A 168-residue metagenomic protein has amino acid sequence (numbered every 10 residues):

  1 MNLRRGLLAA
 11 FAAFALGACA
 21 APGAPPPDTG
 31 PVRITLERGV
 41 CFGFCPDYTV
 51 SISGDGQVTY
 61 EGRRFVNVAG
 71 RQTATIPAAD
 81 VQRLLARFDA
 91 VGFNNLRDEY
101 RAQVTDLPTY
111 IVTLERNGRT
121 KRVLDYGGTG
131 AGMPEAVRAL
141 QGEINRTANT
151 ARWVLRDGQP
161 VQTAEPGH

Functional and structural regions predicted by a protein language model:
M1-G17: Sec-dependent bacterial lipoprotein signal peptides
N2-R4, A20-F42, Y48, V66 (+2 more regions): Short, well-ordered, aromatic-rich surface patches in folded extracellular/luminal domains
A9, T29, C45, S53 (+1 more regions): Short, solvent-exposed coil/turn segments
G54-V58: Structural signal for glycine-centered tight turns and loop->strand junctions in beta-sheet-rich domains
T59-N95: A short-motif feature that recognizes glycine-rich, charge-decorated loops that bind or process nucleotide phosphates
